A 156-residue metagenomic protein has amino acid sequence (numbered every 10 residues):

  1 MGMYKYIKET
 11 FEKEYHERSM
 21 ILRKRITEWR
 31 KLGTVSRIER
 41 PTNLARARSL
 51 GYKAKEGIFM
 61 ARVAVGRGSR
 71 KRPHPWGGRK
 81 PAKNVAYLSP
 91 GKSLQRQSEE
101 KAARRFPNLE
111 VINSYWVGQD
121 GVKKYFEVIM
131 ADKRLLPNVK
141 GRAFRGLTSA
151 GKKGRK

Functional and structural regions predicted by a protein language model:
M1-E56, H74, G78-K156: Low-complexity, rRNA-contacting terminal tracts
Y52-R72: An N-terminal amphipathic alpha-helical segment
